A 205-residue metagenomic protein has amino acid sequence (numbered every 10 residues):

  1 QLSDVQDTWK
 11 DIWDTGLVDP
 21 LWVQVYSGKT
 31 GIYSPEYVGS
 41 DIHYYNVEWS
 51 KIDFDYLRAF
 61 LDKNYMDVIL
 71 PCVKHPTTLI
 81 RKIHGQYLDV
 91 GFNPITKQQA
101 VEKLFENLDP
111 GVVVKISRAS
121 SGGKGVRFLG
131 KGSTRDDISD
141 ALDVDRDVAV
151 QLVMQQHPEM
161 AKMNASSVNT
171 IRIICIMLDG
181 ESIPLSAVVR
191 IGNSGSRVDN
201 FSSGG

Functional and structural regions predicted by a protein language model:
Q1-L61, Y65, R172, D179: ATP-binding N-terminal substructure of ATP-dependent carboxylate-amine bond-forming enzymes
T8, K115, S196-R197: A residue-level detector for conformationally permissive "hinge/kink" positions
D14, Y26, Y37, D89 (+2 more regions): Intrinsically disordered, low-complexity segments enriched in small/polar residues
N46, A59-N169, D179-G180: Active-site nucleotide/adenylate-binding loops and adjacent lid/helix of ATP-dependent enzymes
M163-N164, V168-G205: ATP-dependent carboxylate/phosphate-activation module, predominantly the ATP-grasp catalytic core and closely related
